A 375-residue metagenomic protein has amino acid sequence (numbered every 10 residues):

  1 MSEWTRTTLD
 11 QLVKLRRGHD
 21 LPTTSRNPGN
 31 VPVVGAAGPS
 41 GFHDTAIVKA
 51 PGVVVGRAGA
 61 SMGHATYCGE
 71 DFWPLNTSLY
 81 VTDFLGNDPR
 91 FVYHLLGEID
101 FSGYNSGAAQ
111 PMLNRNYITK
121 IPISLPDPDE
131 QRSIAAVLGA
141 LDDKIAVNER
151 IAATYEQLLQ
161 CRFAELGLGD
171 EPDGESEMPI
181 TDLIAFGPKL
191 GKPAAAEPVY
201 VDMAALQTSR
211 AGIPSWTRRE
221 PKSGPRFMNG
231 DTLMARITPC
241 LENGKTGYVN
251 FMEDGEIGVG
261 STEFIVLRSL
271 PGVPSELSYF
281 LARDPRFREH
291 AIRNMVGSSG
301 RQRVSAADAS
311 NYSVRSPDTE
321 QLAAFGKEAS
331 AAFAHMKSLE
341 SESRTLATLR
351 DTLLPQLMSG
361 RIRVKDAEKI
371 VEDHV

Functional and structural regions predicted by a protein language model:
M1-G35, K120-K192, T319-G326, S330-D366: Non-catalytic DNA-recognition/assembly elements of restriction-modification systems
R6-V53, H64-C68, W73-N76, Y80 (+3 more regions): Sequence-specific dsDNA recognition surfaces
G35-I99, S106-A109, N114-Y117, L233-F287 (+1 more regions): A short beta-sheet element
V81, Y155, Y312: Residue-level signal for inorganic ion chemistry
T119-I121, S310-Y312: Short strand-edge motifs at loop-to-beta-strand transitions and within beta-strands of extracellular beta-rich domains
I123-L125, S269, V314-S316: Hydrophobic residues in beta-strands and at strand termini
I292: Conserved functional hotspots at enzyme active or ligand-binding sites that engage polyanionic ligands
R363-V375: Amphipathic heptad-repeat alpha-helical coiled-coil/stalk segments that mediate oligomerization, filament/stalk
